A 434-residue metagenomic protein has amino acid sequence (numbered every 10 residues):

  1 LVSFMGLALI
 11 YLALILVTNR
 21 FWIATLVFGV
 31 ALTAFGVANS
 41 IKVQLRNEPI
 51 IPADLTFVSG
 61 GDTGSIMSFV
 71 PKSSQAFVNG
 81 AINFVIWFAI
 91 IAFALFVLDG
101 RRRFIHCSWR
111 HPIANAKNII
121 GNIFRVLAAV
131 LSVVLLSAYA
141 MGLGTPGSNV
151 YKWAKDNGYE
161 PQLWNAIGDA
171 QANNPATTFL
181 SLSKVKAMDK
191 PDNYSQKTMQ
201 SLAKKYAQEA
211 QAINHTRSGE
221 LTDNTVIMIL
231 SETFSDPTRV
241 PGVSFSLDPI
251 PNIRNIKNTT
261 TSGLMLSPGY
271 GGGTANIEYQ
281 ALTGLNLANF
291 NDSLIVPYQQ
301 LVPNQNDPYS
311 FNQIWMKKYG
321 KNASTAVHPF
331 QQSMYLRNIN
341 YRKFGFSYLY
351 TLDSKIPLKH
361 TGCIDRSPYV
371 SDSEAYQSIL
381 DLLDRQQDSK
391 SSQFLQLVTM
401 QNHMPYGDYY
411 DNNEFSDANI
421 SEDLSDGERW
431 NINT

Functional and structural regions predicted by a protein language model:
L1-N165: Transmembrane and membrane-interface helices of multi-pass, inner-membrane envelope-modifying transferases
R46, L55-G64, T177-A187, D192 (+2 more regions): Short alpha-helical interface patches
L55-V58, A172-F179, Q196, I250 (+2 more regions): Alpha-helix initiation and N-capping motif
G61, V226-S231: Residue-level preference for non-acidic, small/hydrophobic
K72, E209-I213, L247: N-terminal post-signal-peptidase region of extra-cytosolic proteins
M141-M228: Membrane-interface segments at or immediately adjacent to transmembrane helices that form the boundary between
N214-R217, S231, D236-T434: Solvent-exposed soluble domains appended to multi-pass membrane proteins
